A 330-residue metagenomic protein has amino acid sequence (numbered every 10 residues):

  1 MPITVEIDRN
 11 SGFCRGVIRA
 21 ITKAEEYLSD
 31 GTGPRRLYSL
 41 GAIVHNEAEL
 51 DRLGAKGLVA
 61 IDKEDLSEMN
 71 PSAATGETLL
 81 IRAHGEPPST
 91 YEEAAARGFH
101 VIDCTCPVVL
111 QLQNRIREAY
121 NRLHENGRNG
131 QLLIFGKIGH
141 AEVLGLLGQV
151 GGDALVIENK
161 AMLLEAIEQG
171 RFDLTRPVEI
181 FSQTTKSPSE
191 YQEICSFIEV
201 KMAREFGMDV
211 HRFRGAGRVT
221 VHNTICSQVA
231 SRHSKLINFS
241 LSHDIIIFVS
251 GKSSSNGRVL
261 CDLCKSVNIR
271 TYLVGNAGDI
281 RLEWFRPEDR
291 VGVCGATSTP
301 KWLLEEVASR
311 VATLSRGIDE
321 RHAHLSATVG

Functional and structural regions predicted by a protein language model:
M1-G330: The feature marks the mature, well-folded catalytic cores of soluble enzymes
